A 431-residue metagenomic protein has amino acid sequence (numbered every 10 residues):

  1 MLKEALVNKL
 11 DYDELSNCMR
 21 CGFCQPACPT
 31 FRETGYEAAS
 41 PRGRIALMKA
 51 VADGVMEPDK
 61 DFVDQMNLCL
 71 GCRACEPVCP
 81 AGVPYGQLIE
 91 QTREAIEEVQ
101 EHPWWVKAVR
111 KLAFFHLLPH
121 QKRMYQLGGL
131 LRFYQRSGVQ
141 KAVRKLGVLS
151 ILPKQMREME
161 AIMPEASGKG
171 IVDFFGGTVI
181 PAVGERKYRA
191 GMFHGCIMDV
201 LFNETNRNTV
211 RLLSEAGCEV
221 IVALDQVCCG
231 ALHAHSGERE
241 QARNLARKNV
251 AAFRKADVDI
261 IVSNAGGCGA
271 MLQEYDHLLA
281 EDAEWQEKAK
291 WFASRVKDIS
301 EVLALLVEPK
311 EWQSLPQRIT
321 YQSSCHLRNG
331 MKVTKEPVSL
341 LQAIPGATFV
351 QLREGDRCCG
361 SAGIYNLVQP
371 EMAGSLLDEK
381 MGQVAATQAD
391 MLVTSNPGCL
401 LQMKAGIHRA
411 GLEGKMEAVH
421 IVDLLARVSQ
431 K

Functional and structural regions predicted by a protein language model:
M1-V7, F31-D64, G82-L112, E413-V422: Non-heme iron-sulfur electron-transfer modules
L2-L15, V55-M66, P181, S214-G217 (+1 more regions): Short, intrinsically disordered, charge-biased short linear motifs at domain edges
D11-L15, R44, F62, C72 (+3 more regions): Short runs of predominantly hydrophobic/aromatic residues within well-ordered alpha helices that form helix-helix
Y12-F31, D59, V63-V83, H326 (+1 more regions): Cysteine-centered iron-sulfur cluster-binding motifs in ferredoxin-type domains/subunits of redox enzymes
S16, G35-A39, E57, H233-E240: Alpha-helix capping and helix-loop boundary segments enriched in small/acidic/polar residues
F23-P26, Y36-P41, E219-V222: N-terminal glycine-rich anion-binding loops that anchor highly charged ligand groups
P26, A46-A50, D64-N67, R73 (+7 more regions): N-terminal, well-ordered alpha-helical segments
Y85-K431: Iron-sulfur cluster-binding electron-transfer modules in prokaryotic oxidoreductases
